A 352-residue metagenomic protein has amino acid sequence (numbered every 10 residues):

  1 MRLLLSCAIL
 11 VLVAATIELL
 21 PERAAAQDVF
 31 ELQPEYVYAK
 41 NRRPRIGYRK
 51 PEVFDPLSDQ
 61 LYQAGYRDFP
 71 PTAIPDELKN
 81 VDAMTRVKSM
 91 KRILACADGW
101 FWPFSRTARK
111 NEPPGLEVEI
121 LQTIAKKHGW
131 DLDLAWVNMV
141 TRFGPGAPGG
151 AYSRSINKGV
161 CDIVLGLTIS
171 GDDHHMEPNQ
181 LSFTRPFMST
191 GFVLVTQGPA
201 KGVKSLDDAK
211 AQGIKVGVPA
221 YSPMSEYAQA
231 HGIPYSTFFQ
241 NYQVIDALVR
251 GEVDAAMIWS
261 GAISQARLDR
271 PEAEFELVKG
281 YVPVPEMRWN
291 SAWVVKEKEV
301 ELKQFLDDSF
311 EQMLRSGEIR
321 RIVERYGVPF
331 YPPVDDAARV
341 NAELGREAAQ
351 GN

Functional and structural regions predicted by a protein language model:
V13-R23: C-terminal segment of classical bacterial N-terminal signal peptides
F30-V81, E119-K127, Q197-A200, D207 (+3 more regions): Extended ligand-binding regions for polar small-molecule ligands
R45-L167: Extracytoplasmic small-molecule ligand-binding "clamshell" domains of the periplasmic binding protein/Venus flytrap
W100-W102, K110-W130, S170-G171, S189-V244 (+1 more regions): Bilobed "Venus flytrap"/periplasmic-binding protein-like clamshell domains and structurally analogous long
S105-E119, D207, P283, D336-A349: Short, solvent-exposed loop/beta-turn-alpha elements that line the ligand-binding surface or hinge of extracytoplasmic
N157, L165-E177, D246, D254-M287: A ligand-binding cleft/hinge motif common to bilobed small-molecule-binding domains
P186-T196, S260-G261, R267-F310, V328-G351: Periplasmic-binding protein-like
